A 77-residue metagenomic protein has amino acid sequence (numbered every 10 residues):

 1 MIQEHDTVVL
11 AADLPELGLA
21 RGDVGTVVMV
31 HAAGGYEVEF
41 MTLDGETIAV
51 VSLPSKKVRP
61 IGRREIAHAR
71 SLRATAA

Functional and structural regions predicted by a protein language model:
I2-I66: Basic/aromatic-rich interaction segments and small domains that mediate binding to polyanionic partners
R63-A77: Long, low-complexity intrinsically disordered regions
